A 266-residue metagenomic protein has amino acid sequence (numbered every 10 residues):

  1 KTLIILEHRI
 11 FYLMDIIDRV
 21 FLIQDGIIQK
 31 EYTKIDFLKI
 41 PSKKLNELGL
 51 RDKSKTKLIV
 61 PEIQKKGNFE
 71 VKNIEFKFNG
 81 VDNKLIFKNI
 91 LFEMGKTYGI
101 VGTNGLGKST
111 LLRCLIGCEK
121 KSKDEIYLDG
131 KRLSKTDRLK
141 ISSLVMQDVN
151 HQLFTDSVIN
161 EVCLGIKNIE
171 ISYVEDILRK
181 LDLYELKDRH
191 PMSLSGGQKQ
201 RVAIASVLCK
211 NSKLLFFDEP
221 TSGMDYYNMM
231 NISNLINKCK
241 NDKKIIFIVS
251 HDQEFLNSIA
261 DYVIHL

Functional and structural regions predicted by a protein language model:
E7-H8, S250-H251: H-loop/switch region of ABC-family ATPase nucleotide-binding domains
I27-G49, L266: Conserved beta-strand-loop-alpha-helix hinge in the C-terminal portion of ABC ATPase nucleotide-binding domains
I116: Helix-to-loop junction immediately C-terminal to a conserved catalytic motif
I171-L186: Conserved ABC ATPase "signature" region
H190-L194, Q198: Conserved ABC ATPase signature
L215-D218: Catalytic Walker B motif of ABC-type/P-loop ATPase nucleotide-binding domains
D225: ABC-family nucleotide-binding domains
